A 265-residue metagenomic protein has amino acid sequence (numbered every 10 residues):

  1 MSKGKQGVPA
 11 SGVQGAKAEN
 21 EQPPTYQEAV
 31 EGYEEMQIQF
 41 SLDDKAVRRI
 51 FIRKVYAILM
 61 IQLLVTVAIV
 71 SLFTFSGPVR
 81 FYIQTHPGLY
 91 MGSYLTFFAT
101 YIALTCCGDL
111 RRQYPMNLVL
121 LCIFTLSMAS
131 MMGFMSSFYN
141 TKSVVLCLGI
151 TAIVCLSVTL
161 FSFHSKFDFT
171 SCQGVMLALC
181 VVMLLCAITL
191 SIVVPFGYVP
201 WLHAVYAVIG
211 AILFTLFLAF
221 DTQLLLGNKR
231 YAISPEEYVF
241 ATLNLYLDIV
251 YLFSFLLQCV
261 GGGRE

Functional and structural regions predicted by a protein language model:
M1-E265: A hydrophobic alpha-helical transmembrane-helix feature that marks the membrane cores and membrane-interface segments
